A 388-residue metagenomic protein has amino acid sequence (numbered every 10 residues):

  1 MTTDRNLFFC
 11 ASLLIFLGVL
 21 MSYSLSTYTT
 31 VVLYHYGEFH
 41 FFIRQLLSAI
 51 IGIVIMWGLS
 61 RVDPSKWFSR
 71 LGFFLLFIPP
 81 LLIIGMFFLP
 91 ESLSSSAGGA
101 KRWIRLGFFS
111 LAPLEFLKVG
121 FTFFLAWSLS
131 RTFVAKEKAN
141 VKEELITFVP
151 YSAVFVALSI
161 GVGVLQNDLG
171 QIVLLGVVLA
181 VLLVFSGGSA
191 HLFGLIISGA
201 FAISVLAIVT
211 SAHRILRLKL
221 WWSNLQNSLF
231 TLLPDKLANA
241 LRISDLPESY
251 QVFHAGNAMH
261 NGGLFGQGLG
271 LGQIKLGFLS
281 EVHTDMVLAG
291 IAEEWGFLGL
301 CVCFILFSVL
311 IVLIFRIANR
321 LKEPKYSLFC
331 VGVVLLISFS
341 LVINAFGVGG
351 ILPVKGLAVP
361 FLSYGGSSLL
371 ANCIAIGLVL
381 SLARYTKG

Functional and structural regions predicted by a protein language model:
T2-L7, L20-Y23, Y28-Q166, A345-A358 (+3 more regions): Membrane-helix boundary/helix-loop-helix interface segments in multi-pass membrane proteins
S22, M56, T122, A126 (+6 more regions): Alpha-helical transmembrane segments of polytopic integral membrane proteins, especially the permease/helical cores
L46-I55, E293-I314: Hydrophobic alpha-helical transmembrane segments
A49-I53, F116-A126, L175-L179, F304-S308 (+2 more regions): Alpha-helical transmembrane segments of multi-pass membrane proteins
G72-P80, V149-V162, L169-V209, I215 (+1 more regions): Hydrophobic alpha-helical segments of polytopic membrane proteins
W103, I196-F297, P324: Hydrophobic, glycine- and aromatic-enriched re-entrant/interface helices and adjoining loop segments
V173, V178-L192, Q273-G299, L357-N372: Interfacial segments of multi-pass membrane proteins
R316-G356, L362: Loop-to-helix entry and N-terminal half of a specific, functionally important transmembrane alpha helix in multi-pass
